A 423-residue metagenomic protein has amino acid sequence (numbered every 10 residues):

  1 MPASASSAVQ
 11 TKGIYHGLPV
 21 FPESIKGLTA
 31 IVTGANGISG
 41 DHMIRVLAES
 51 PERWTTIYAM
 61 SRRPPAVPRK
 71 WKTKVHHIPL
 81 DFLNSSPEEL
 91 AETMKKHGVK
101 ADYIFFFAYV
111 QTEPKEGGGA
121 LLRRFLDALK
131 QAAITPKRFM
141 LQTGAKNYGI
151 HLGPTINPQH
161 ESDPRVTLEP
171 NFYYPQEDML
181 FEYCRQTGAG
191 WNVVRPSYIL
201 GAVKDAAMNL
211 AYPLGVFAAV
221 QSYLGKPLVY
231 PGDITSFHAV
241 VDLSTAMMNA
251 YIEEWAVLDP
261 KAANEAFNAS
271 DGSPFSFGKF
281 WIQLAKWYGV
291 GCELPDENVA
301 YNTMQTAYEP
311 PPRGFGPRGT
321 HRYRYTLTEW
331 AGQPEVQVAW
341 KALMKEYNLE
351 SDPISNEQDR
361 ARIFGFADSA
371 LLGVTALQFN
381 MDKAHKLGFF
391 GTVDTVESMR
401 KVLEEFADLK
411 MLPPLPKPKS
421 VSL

Functional and structural regions predicted by a protein language model:
T11-R53: N-terminal Rossmann NAD(P)H-binding glycine-rich loop of SDR-like oxidoreductase domains
T29, R53-I57, R138, G190: Residues at the starts of beta-strands that form the adenosine-phosphate
G37, K115-G119, H151, T155-F181 (+3 more regions): Short-chain dehydrogenase/reductase
Y58-P65: N-terminal Rossmann-fold cofactor-binding loop
A66-R124, K130: NAD(P)H-binding glycine-rich loop region in Rossmannoid oxidoreductase-like domains and their noncatalytic homologs
D102-V110, P114-F172, N192: Conserved Rossmann-fold NAD(P)-dependent oxidoreductase catalytic core, especially the SDR/UDP-sugar
E182, T187-W255, L284: NAD(P)-dependent short-chain dehydrogenase/reductase
I252-A367, N380-D382, K386, L403-F406 (+2 more regions): Mid/C-terminal beta-alpha module of Rossmann-like enzyme folds, strongest in SDR-family dehydrogenases/epimerases
